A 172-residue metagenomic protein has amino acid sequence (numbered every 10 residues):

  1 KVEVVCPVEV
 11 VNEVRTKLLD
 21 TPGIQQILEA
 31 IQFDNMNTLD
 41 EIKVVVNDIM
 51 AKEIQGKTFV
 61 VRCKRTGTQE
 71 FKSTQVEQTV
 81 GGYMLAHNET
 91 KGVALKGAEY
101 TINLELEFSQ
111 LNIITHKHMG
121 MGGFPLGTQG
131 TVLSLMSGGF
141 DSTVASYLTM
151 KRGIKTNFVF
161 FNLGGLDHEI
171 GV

Functional and structural regions predicted by a protein language model:
K1-L133, S146-I170: RNA-binding accessory domains that recognize and position tRNA/RNA substrates
F140-D141: Hydrophobic/small residue at the entry helix of a nucleotide-binding pocket
